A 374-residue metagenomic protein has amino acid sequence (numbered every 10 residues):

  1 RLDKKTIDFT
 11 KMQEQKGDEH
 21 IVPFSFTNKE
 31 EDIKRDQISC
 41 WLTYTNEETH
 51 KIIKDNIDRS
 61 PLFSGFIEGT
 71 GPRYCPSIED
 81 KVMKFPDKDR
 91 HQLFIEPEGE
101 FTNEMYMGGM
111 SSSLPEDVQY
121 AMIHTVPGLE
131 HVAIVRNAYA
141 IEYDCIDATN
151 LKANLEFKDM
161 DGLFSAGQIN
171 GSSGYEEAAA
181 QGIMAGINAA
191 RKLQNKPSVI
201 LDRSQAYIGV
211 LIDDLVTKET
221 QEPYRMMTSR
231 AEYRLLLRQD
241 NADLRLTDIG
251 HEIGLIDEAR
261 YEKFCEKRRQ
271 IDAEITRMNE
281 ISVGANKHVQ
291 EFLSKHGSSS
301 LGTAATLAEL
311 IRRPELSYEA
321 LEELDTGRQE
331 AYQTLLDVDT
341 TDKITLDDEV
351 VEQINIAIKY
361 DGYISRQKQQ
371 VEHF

Functional and structural regions predicted by a protein language model:
R1-E252, D257, E262, E266-R269 (+2 more regions): Residues forming the flavin
R230, T247-F374: Extended, charge-enriched "interface" segments that sit outside catalytic cores
